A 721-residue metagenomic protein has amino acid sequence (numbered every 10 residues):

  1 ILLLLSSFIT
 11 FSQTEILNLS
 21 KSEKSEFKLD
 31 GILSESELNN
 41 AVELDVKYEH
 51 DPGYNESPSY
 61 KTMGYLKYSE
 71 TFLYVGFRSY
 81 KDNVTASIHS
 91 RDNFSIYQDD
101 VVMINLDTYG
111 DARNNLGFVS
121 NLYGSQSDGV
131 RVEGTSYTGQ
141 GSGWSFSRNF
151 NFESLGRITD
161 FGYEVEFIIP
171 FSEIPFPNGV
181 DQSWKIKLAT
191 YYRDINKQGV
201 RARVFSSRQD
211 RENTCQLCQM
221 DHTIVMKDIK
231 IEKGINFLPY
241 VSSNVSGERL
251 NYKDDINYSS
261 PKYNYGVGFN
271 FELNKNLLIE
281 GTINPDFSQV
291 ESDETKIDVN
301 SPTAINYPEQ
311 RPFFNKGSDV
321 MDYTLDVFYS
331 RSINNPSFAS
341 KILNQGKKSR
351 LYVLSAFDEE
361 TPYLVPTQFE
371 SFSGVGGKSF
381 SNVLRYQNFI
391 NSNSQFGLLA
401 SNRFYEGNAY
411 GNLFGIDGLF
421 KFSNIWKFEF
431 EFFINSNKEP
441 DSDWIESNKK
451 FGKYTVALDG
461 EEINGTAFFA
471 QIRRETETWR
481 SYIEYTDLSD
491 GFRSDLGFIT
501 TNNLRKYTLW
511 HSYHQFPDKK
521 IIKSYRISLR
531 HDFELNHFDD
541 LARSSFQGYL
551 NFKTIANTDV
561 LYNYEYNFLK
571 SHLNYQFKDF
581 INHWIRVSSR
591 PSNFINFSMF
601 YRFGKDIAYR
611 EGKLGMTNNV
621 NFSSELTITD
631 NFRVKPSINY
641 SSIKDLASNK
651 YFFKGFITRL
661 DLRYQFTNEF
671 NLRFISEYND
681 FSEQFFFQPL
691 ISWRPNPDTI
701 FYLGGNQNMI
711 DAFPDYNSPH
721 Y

Functional and structural regions predicted by a protein language model:
I1-L4: Sec-dependent signal peptide recognition, specifically the positively charged N-region followed immediately by
Q13-Q387, G397-L398, N408: Structural preference for beta-rich elements and adjacent junctions enriched in aromatics
S25, T71, A112, F161 (+12 more regions): Short coil turns and loop connectors of transmembrane beta-barrels in diderm outer membranes and organellar homologs
Y74, E164, F176, N236 (+14 more regions): Membrane-spanning beta-strand positions in outer-membrane beta-barrel proteins
F167, Y258-S260, L278, F287-H531 (+1 more regions): Catalytic-domain carbohydrate-binding cleft regions of carbohydrate-active enzymes
N335-S337, L343, G411, L419-F422 (+1 more regions): Exposed, low-structure sequence patches enriched in small/polar residues
